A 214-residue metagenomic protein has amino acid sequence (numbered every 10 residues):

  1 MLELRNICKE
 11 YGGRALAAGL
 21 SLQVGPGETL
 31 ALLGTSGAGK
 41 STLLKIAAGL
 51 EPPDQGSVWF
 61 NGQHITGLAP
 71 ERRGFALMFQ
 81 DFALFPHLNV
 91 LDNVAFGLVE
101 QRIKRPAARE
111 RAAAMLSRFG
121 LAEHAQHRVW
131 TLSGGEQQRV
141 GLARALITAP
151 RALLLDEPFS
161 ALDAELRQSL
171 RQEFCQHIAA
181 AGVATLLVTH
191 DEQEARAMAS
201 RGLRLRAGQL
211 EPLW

Functional and structural regions predicted by a protein language model:
M1-L166, H177, E192-Q193: ABC family nucleotide-binding domain
G62, G182, A207: ATP/adenylate-binding site constellation spanning eukaryotic-like Ser/Thr protein kinases, ABC-transporter
Q168-A181: Helical segment within the ABC ATPase nucleotide-binding domain
G182-V188: Conserved H-loop
R196-A199: Hydrophobic Walker B segment
R201-W214: H-loop (His-switch) and adjacent beta-strand-loop-beta switch element of ABC-type ATPase nucleotide-binding domains
